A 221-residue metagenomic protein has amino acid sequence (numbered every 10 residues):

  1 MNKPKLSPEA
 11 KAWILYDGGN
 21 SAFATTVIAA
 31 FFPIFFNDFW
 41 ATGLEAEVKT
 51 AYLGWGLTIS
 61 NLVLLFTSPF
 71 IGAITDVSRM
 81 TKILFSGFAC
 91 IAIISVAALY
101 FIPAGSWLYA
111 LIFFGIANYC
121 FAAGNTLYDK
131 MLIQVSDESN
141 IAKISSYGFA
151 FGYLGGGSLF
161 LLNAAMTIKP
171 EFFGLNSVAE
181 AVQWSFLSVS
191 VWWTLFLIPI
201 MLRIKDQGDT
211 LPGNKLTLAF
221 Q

Functional and structural regions predicted by a protein language model:
M1-K11, K205-Q221: Juxtamembrane intracellular "pre-TM" segments in multi-pass secondary transporters
N2-N61, L108: Helix-loop boundary and gating motifs at the non-cytosolic
L44-Y52, Y147, A165-V191: A membrane-interface helix-boundary motif in multi-pass transporters
L65-G105: Conserved MFS/SLC helix-loop-helix module at the cytosolic interface between two early adjacent transmembrane helices
A89-I91, S95-L127: Hydrophobic core of transmembrane alpha-helices in multi-pass small-molecule transporters, especially MFS/SLC-type
F113-F151: Cytoplasmic helix-loop-helix junction between adjacent transmembrane helices in 12-TM secondary transporters
A142-T167: Glycine-rich segments within core transmembrane alpha-helices of 12-TM secondary carriers
L159-F172, S190-D209: C-terminal membrane-cytosol helix-exit motif in multi-pass small-molecule transporters
